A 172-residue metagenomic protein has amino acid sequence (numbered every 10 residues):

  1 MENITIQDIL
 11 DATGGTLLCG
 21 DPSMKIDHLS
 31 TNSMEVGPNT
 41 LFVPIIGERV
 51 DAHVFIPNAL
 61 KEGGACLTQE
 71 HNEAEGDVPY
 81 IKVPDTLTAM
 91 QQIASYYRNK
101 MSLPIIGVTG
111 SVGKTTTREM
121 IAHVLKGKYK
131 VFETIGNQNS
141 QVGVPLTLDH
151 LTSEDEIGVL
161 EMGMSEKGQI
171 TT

Functional and structural regions predicted by a protein language model:
M1-Q92: N-terminal leader/targeting and accessory segments in enzymes
L10, A89-T172: Phosphate-binding loop of NTP-binding sites
